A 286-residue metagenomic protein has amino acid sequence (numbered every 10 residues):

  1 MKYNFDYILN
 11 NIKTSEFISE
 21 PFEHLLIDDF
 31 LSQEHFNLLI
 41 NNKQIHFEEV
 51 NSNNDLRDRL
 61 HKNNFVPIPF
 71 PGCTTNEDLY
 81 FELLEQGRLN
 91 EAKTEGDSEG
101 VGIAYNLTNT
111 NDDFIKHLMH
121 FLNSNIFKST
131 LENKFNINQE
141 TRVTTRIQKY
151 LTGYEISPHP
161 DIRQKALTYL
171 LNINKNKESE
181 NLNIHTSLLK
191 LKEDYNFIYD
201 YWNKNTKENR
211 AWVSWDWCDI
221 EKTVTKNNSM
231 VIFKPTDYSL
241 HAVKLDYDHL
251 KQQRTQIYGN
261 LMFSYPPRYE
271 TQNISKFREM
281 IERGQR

Functional and structural regions predicted by a protein language model:
M1-E20, I274-R286: Fe(II)/2-oxoglutarate
N11, F30, L38-N42, F121 (+5 more regions): Residues that form generic nucleotide/phosphate-binding pockets
T14-F127: Non-heme Fe(II)/2-oxoglutarate
E16, E20-E23, E34, E48-E49 (+14 more regions): Glutamate identity and glutamate-enriched acidic tracts
D58-P67, L151, F277-R286: Amphipathic alpha-helical surface "interface" segments used for docking/oligomerization or membrane association within
G100-N123, F127-I274: Catalytic core of non-heme Fe(II) oxygenases with the double-stranded beta-helix
